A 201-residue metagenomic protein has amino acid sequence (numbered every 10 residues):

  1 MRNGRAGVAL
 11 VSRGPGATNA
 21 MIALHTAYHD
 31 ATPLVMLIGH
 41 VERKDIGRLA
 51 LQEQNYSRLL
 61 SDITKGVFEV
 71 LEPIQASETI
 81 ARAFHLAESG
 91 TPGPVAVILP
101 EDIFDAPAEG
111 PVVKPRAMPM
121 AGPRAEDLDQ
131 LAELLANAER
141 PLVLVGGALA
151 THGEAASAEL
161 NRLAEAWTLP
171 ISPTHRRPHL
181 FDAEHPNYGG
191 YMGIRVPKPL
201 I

Functional and structural regions predicted by a protein language model:
M1-I201: N-terminal alpha/beta PP-like core and its mobile active-site loop of ThDP/TPP-dependent enzymes
